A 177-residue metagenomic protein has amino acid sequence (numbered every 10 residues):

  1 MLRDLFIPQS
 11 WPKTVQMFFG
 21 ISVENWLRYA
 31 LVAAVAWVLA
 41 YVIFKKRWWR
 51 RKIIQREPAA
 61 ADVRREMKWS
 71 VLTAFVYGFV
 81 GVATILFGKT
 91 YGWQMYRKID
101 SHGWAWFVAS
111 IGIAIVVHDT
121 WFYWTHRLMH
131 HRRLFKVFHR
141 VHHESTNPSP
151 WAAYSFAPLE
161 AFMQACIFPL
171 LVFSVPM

Functional and structural regions predicted by a protein language model:
M1-W124, L128, V137, S145-P176: Non-catalytic, topology-defining segments of multipass membrane proteins
R133-V141: Hydrophobic, membrane-facing alpha-helical anchors
